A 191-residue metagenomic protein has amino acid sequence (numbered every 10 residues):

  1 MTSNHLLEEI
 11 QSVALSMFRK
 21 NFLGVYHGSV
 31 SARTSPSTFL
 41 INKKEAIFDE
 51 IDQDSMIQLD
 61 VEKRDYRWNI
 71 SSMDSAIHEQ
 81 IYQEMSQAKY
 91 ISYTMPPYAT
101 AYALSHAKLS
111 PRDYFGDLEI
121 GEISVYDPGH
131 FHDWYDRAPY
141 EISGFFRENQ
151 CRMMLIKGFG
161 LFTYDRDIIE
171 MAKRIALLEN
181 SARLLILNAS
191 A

Functional and structural regions predicted by a protein language model:
M1-A191: Glycine-rich flexible loops
